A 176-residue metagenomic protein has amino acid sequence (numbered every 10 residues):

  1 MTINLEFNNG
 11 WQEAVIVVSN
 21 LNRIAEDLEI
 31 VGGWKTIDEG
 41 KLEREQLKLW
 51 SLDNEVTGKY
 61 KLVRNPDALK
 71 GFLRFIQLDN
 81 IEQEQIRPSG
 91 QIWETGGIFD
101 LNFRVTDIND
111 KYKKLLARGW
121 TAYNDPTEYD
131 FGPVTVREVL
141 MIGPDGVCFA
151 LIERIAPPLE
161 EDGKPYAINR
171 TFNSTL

Functional and structural regions predicted by a protein language model:
M1-A25, K35-D38, G96-F103, I152-L176: N-terminal beta-strand motif that seeds the catalytic metal site of vicinal oxygen chelate
N4-N8, V15-I16, L62-A68, G90-T95 (+3 more regions): Short, low-complexity cationic-aromatic patches
I16-K70, A117, E128-V136, L140 (+1 more regions): Core segments of cupin and vicinal oxygen chelate
N22-L42, I81, Q91-G96, N109-T121 (+1 more regions): Extended intrinsically disordered, low-complexity coil regions enriched in Ser, Thr, Gly, Ala and often Pro
G40-L47, D53-E55, I81-G90, E128-G132 (+1 more regions): Short, flexible helix-coil linker/hinge segments at the edges of structured domains or between repeats
V63, I76-I81: Short beta-strand-to-loop junctions in surface cap/lid or active-site-entrance loops
R74-L78, V139-K164: Short, structured interface segments
K111-E153: Extended, hydrophobic interaction surfaces within ordered domains
